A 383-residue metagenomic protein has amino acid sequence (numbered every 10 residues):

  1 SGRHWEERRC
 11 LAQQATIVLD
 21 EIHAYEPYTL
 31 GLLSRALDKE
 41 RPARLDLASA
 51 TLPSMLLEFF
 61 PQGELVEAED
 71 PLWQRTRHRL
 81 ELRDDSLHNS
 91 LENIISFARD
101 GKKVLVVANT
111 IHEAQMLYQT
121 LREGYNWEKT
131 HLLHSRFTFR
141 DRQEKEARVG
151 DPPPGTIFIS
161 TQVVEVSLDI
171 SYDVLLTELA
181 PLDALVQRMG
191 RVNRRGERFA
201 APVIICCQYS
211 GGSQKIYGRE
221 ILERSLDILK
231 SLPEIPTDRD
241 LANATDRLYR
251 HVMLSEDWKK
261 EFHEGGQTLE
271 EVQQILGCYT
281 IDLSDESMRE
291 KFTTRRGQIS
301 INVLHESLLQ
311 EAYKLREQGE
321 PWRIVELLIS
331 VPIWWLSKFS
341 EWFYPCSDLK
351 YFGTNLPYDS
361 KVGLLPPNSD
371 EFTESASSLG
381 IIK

Functional and structural regions predicted by a protein language model:
S1: Inter-Walker segment of RecA-like/P-loop motor cores
W5-P71: Post-DEXD/H (motif II) to motif III coupling segment of the RecA-like Helicase ATP-binding lobe
T51-D100: Interdomain hinge/linker at the junction between the two RecA-like core domains of SF2 helicases
E64-E69, G124-D141: Conserved RecA-like helicase motor-core motifs
F97-R122, L132: Conserved strand-helix element at the start of the C-terminal RecA-like helicase core
R136-F139, Q143, P154-G212: Conserved RecA-like helicase motor core of SF1/SF2 enzymes
M189, R195-K383: C-terminal accessory region of SF2 helicases/translocases
